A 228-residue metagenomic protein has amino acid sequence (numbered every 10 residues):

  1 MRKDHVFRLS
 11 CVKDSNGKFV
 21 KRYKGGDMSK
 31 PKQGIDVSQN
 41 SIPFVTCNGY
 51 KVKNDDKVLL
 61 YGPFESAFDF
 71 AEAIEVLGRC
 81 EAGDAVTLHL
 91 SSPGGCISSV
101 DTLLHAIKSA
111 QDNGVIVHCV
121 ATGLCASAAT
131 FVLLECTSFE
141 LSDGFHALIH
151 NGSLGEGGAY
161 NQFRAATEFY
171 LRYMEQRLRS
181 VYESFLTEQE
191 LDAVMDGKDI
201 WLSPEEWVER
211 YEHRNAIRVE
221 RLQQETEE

Functional and structural regions predicted by a protein language model:
M1-E228: N-terminal organellar transit peptides
